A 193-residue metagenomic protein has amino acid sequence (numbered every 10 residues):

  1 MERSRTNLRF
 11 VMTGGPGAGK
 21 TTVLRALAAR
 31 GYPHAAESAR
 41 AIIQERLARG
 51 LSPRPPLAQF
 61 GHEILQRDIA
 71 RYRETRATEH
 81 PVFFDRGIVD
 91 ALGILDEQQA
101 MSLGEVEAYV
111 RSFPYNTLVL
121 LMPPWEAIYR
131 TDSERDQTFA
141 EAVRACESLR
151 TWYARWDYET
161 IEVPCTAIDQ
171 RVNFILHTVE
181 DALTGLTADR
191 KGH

Functional and structural regions predicted by a protein language model:
M12: Hydrophobic anchor at the beta1->P-loop junction of P-loop NTPases
G17: Walker A (P-loop) phosphate-binding loop of P-loop NTPases
K20: Conserved lysine of the Walker
R25-I69: Conserved substrate/cofactor phosphate-moiety recognition/catalytic segment in nucleotide-dependent phosphotransferases
G61-P114, Y129: Glycine-rich phosphate-binding loop used to anchor ATP phosphates in small-molecule kinases, encompassing both
Q99-T166: A glycine- and Lys/Arg-enriched "phosphate-lid" helix/loop adjacent to the NTP-binding pocket of small-molecule kinases
E162, L176-H193: C-terminal accessory "lid"/substrate-recognition subdomains
